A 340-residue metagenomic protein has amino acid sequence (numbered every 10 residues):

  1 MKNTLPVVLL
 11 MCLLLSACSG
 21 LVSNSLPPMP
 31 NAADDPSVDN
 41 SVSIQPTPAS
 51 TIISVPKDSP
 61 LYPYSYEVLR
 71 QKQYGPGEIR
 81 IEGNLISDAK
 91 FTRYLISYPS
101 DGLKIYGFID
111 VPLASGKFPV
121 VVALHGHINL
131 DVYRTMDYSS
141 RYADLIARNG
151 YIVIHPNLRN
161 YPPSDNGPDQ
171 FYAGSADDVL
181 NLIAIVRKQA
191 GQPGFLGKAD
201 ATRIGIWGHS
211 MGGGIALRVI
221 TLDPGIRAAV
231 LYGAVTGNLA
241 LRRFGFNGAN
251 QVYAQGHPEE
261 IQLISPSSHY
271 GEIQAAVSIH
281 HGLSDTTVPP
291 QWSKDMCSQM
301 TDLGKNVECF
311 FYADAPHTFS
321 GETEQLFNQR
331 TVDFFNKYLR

Functional and structural regions predicted by a protein language model:
L69-S115: N-terminal cap/lid segment of alpha/beta-hydrolase-fold proteins
G116-F118, A123-D165, N238-L239: Short substrate-entry loop that stabilizes the transition state in hydrolases
Y133, R227-A228, A234-A275: Mobile cap/lid helix-loop segments that gate and shape the active-site cleft of serine hydrolases
Q170-G194: Alpha/beta-hydrolase active-site loop
F195-S210: Alpha/beta-hydrolase fold nucleophile elbow
G213-P224: Short glycine-enriched nucleophile-adjacent loop and the immediately C-terminal alpha-helix near the catalytic center
I273, I279-H281, D285: Short beta-strand/loop motif that positions the catalytic acidic residue of the alpha/beta-hydrolase fold
K294, T301-R340: C-terminal catalytic histidine-bearing segment of alpha/beta-hydrolase fold enzymes
